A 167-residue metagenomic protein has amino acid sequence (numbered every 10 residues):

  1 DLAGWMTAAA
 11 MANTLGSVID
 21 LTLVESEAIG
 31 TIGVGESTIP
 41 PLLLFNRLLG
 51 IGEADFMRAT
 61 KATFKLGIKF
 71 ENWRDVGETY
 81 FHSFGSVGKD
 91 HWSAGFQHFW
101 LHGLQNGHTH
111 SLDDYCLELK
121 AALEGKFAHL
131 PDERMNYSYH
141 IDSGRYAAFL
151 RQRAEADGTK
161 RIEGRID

Functional and structural regions predicted by a protein language model:
D1-A3, T22: Beta1/beta-strand and adjacent pyrophosphate-binding region of the FAD-binding site in flavoprotein oxidoreductases
A3, G30, V34, R134-D142: Conserved aromatic-histidine-acidic binding/catalytic patches
G4-A8: N-terminal Rossmann-fold NAD(P) dinucleotide-binding loop
A10, P41-L48, R145-R153: Amphipathic alpha-helical segments that form well-ordered structural scaffolds and often line/cohere around active
A10-V34: Glycine-rich FAD pyrophosphate-binding loop
G30-G33, S37-A122: Dinucleotide-binding Rossmann-like beta1-alpha1 core, especially the glycine-rich loop that anchors the ADP
C116-A148: Helix-loop-beta segment of a Rossmann-like dinucleotide-binding subdomain
K160-D167: A conserved short coil-to-beta-strand element within the FAD-binding core of flavoproteins
